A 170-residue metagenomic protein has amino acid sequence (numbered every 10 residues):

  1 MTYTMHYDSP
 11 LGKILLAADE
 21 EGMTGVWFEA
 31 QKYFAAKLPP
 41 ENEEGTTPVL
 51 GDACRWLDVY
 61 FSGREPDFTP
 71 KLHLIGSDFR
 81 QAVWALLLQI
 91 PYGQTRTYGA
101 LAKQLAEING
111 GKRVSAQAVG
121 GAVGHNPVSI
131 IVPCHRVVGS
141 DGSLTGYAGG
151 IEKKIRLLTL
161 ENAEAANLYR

Functional and structural regions predicted by a protein language model:
M1-T24: DNA-contacting interfaces and partner/effector-binding or oligomerization modules in DNA-centric proteins
Y3-P10, R55, R64-R170: Nucleic acid-binding interface residues in structured DNA/RNA-binding domains, emphasizing the DNA-engaging scaffolds
L15-L16, G25, T97, G146: A sequence-level detector of short linear motifs
A18-T69: Compact structured core domains
